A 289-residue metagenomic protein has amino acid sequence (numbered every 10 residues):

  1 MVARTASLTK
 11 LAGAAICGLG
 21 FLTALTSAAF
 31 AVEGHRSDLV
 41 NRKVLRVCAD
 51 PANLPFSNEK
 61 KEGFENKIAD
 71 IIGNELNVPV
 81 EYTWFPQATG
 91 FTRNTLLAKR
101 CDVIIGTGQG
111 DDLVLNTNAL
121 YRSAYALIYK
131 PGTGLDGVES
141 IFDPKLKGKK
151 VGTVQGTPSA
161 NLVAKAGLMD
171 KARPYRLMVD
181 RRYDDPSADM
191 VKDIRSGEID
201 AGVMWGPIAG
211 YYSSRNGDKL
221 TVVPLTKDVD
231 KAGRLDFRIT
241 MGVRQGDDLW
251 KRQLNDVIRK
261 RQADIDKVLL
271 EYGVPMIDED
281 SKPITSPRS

Functional and structural regions predicted by a protein language model:
M1-L8: N-terminal secretory signal peptides that target proteins for export/translocation
A12-A24: Bacterial N-terminal signal peptides
A31-D112, R181-D184, E271-Y272: Extracytoplasmic small-molecule ligand-binding "clamshell" domains of the periplasmic binding protein/Venus flytrap
A31-G34, P158-V179, N255-S289: Ligand-binding clefts/hinges and TM-proximal coupling segments of bilobed small-molecule sensing domains
D50-P51, R122-G134, S214-I258, P275-S289: Periplasmic-binding protein-like
N58, A69-P79, T83, S140-K145 (+4 more regions): Ligand-binding cleft/hinge of the Venus flytrap
G63-E75, G132-L135, E139-P158, K231-M276: Extended ligand-binding regions for polar small-molecule ligands
D70, N74, P79-K145, G156 (+3 more regions): Acidic, polar ligand-binding/catalytic clefts
